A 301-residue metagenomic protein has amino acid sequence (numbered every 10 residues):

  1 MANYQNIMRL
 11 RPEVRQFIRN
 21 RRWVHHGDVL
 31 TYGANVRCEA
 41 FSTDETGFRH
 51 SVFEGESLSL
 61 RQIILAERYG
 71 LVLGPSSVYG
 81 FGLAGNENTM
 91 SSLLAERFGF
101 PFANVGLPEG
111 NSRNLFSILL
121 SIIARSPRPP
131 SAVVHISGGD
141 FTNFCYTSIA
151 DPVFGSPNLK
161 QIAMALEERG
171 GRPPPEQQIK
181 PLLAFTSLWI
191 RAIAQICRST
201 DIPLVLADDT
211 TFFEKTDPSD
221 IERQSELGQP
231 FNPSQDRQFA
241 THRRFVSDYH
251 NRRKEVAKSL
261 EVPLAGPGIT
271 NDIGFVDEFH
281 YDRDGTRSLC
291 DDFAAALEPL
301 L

Functional and structural regions predicted by a protein language model:
M1-G70: N-terminal secretory targeting modules
M1-R11, I63, R68-G70, S77-F81 (+2 more regions): Short N-terminal signal/transit or membrane-insertion segments and the immediately adjacent low-complexity/disordered
N3-N6, N20, N35, N86-N88 (+7 more regions): Detector for Asparagine
V29-E39, L83, A95-F98, T210-F212: Non-catalytic interaction surface on structured domains
A34, E45, V52, E87 (+2 more regions): Solvent-exposed, flexible loop/coil residues
A34-F41, V72-G74, F100-V105, R172-E176 (+1 more regions): A generic short-segment signal for beta-strand/edge and adjacent turn/coil regions
T46-P108, R113-R125: Serine-esterase "nucleophile elbow" of acetyl-processing enzymes
L120-R283, R287-L301: Alpha-helical cap/lid subdomain in secreted, periplasmic, or secretory-pathway luminal O-acyl-processing enzymes
